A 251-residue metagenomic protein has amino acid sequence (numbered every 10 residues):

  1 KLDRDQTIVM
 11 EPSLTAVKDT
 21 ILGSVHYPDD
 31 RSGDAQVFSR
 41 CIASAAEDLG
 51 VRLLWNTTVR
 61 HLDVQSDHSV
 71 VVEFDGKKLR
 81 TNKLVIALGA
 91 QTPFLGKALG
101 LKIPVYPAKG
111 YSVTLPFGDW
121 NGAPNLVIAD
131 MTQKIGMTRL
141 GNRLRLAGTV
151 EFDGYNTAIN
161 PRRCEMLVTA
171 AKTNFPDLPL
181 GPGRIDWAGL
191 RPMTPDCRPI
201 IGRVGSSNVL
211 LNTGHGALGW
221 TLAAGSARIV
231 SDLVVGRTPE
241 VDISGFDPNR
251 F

Functional and structural regions predicted by a protein language model:
K1-D3, L54-W55, I86, L211-N212: General beta-strand structural signal in soluble alpha/beta enzymes
K1-D5, A170-K172: Dinucleotide-binding Rossmann-like beta1-alpha1 core, especially the glycine-rich loop that anchors the ADP
R4-Q6, L14, V64-S66, R198-F251: C-terminal lid/capping helical subdomain adjacent to the catalytic/cofactor pocket in oxidative enzymes
T15, V59-V64, H68-V70, F74 (+1 more regions): Active-site substrate-recognition segment that forms the wall of the catalytic cavity or substrate channel
V17-K83: Helical element adjacent to the flavin cofactor pocket in flavoenzyme catalytic cores
R31, A35, S39, L88 (+4 more regions): Generic structural signal for well-ordered, non-membrane alpha-helical segments in soluble metabolic enzymes
A45-L49, A98, I229, L233-R237: Active-site catalytic microenvironments for nucleophilic, acid-base chemistry
